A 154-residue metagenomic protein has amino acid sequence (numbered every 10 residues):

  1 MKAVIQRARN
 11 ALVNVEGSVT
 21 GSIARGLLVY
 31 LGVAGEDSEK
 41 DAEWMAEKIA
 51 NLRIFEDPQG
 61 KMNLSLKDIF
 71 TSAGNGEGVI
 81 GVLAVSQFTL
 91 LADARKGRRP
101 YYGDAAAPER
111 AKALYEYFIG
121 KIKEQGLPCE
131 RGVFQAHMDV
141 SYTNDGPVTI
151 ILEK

Functional and structural regions predicted by a protein language model:
M1-G97, Y101, A113-K154: N-terminal, polar/charged subdomain of small-to-medium soluble alpha/beta proteins
A106-K112: C-terminal helical cap/extension that packs against the catalytic core of soluble nucleotide-cofactor enzymes
